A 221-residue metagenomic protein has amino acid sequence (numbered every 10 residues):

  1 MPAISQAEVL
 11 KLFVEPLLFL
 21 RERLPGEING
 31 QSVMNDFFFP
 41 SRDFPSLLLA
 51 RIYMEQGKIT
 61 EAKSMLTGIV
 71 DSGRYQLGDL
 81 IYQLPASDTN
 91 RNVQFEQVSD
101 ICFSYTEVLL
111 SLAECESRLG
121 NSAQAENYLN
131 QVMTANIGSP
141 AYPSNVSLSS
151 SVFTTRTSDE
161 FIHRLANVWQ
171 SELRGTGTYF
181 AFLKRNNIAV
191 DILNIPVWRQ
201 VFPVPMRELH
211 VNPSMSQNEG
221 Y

Functional and structural regions predicted by a protein language model:
M1-Y221: Acidic/polar-rich alpha-helix caps and helix-coil junctions
